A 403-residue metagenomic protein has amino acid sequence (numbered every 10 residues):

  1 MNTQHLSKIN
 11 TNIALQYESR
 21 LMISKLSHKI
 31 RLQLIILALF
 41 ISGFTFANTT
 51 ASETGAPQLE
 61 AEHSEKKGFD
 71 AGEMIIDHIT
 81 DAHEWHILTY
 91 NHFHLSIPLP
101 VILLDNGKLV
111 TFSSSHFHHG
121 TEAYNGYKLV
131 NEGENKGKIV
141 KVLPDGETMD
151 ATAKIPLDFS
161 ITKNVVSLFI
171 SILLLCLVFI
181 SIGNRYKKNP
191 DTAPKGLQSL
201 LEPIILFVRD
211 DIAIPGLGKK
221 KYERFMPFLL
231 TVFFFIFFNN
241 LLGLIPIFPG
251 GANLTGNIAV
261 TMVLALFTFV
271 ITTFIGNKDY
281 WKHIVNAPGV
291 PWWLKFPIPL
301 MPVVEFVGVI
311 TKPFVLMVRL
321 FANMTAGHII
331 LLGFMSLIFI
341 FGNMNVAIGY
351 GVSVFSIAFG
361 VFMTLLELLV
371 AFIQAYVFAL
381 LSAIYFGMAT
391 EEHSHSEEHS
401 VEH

Functional and structural regions predicted by a protein language model:
N2-H5, I23-L26, Q33, G43-P194: Perimembrane topogenic segments of multi-pass inner/organellar membrane proteins
K8, N12-L21, K29: Short, positively charged and aromatic/hydrophobic N-terminal segments
I30-A38: Sec-dependent signal peptide hydrophobic core
A153-I155, L206-Y222: Cytosolic juxtamembrane amphipathic/interface segments immediately preceding and feeding into a transmembrane helix
L177-A213, G276-H283, H393-H395: Juxtamembrane interface elements at the cytosolic ends of transmembrane helices in multi-pass membrane proteins
R185, G216-M226, A322: Membrane-interface helix starts
M226, T231-I245, T255-V263, F267-I373 (+3 more regions): Hydrophobic alpha-helical transmembrane segments and adjacent short intramembrane/lumenal linkers of inner/organellar
I247-G251: Membrane-interface helix termini and inter-helical loops of multi-pass transporters
